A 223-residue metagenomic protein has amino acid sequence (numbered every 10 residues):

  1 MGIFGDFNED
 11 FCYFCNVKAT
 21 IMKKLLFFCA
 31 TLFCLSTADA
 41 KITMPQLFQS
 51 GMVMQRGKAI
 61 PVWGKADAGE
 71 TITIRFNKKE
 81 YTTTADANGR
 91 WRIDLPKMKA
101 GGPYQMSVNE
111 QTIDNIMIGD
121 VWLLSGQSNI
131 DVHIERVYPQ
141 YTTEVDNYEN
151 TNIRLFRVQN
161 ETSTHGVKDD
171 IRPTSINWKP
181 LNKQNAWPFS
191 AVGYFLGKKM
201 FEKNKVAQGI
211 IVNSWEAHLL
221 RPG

Functional and structural regions predicted by a protein language model:
M1-T43: Bacterial Sec-dependent N-terminal signal peptides
K41-G223: Cell-envelope and extracellular/periplasmic
